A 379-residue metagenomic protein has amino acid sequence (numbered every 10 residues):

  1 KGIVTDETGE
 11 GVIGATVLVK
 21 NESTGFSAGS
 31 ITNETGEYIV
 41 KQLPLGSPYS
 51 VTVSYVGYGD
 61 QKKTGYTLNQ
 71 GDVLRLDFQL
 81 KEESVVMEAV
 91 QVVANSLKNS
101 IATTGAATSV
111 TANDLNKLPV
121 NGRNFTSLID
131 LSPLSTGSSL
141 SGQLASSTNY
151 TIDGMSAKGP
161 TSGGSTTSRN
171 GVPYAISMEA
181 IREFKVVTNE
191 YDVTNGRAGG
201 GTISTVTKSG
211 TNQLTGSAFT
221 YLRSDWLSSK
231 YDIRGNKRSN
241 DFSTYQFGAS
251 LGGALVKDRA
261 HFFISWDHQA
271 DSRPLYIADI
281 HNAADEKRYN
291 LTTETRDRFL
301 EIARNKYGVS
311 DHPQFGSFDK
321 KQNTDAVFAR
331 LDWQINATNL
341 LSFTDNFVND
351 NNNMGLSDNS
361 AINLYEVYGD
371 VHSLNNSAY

Functional and structural regions predicted by a protein language model:
K1-N95, S100: Periplasm-facing N-terminal accessory domains of Gram-negative outer-membrane beta-barrel systems
N33-E34, G59, T64-Q79, V86-S209 (+4 more regions): Periplasmic N-terminal accessory/gating domains of Gram-negative outer-membrane beta-barrel systems
V40-P44, T207, G253: Short, flexible loop/turn segments at beta-strand junctions in immunoglobulin-like and fibronectin type III
S50, A89-Q91, N149, Q213-T215 (+4 more regions): Membrane-spanning beta-strand positions in outer-membrane beta-barrel proteins
V110-T111, S165-N170, K185-V187, Y231-G235 (+3 more regions): Extracytoplasmic loops and strand-loop junctions of Gram-negative outer membrane beta-barrel proteins
L140, T205, A249-G253, A329-W333 (+1 more regions): Residues on the lipid-exposed face of transmembrane beta-strands in outer-membrane beta-barrel proteins
M178-V186, V193-T202, K208-F299, K320-V327: Outer-membrane beta-barrel translocator/receptor signature
Q269-Y379: Outer-membrane beta-barrel domain signature, strongest for Gram-negative TonB-dependent receptors and also present
